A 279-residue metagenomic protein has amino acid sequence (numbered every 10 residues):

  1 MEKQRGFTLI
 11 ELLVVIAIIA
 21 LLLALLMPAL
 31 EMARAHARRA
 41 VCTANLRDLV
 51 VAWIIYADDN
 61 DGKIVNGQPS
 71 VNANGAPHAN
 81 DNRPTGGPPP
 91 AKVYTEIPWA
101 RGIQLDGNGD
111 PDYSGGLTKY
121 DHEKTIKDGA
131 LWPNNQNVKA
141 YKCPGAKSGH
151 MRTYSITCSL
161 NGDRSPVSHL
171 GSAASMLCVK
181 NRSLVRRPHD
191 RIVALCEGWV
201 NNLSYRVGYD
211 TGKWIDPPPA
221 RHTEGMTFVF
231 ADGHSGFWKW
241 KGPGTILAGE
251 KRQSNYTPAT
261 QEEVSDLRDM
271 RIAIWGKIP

Functional and structural regions predicted by a protein language model:
E2-A44: Amphipathic alpha-helical segments typified by the pilin-like N-terminal helix that continues immediately C-terminal
A40-P279: Short, well-structured segments within or immediately adjacent to enzyme catalytic domains that line ligand-binding
